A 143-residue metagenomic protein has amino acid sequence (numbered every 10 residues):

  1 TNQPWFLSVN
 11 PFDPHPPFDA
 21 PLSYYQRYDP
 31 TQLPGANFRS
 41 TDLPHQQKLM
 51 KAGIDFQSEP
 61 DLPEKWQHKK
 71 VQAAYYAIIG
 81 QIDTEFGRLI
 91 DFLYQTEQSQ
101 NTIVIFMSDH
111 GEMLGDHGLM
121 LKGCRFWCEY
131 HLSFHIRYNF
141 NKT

Functional and structural regions predicted by a protein language model:
T1-N101, I105-K142: Active-site-proximal cap/lid insertion segments
